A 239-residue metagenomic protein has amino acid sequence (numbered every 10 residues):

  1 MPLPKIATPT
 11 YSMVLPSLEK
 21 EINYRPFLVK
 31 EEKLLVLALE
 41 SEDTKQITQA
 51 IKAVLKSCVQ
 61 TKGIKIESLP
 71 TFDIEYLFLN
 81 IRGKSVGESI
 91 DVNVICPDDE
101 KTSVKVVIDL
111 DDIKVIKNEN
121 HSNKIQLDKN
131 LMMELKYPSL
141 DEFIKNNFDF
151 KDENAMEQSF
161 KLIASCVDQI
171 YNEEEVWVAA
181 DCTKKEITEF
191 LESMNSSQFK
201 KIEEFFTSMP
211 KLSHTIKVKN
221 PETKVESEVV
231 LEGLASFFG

Functional and structural regions predicted by a protein language model:
M1-G239: Long C-terminal interaction/binding lobes of large macromolecular proteins
